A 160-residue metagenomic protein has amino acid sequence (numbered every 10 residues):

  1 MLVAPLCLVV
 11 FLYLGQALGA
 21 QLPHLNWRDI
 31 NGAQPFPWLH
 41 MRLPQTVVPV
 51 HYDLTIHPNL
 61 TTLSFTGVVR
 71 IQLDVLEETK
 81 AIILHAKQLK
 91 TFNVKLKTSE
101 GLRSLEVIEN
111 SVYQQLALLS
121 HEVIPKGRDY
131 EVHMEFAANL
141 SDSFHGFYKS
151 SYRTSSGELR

Functional and structural regions predicted by a protein language model:
M1-R160: Acidic/His-enriched low-complexity segments
